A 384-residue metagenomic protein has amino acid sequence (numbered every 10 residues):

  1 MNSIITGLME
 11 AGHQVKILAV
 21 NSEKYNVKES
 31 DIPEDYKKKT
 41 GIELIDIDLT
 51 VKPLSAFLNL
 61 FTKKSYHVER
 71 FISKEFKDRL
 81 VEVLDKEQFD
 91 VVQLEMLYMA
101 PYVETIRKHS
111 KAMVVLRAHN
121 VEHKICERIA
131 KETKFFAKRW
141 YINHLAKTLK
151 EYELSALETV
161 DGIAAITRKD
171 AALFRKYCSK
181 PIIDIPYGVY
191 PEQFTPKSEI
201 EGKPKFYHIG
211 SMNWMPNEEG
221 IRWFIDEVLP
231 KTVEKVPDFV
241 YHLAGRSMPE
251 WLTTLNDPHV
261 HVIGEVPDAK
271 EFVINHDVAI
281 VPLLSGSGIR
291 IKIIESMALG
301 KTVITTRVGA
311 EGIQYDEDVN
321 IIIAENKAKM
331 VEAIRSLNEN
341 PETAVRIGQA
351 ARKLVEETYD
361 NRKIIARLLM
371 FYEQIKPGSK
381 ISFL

Functional and structural regions predicted by a protein language model:
M1-E43, D85-E87: N-terminal subdomain of nucleotide-sugar transferases
P53-R70, V114-E151, S211: Acceptor-binding helix/loop patch of EC 2.4 sugar-transfer enzymes, predominantly nucleotide-sugar-dependent
M113, H123, N143-P196: Donor nucleotide-sugar binding/catalytic pocket of nucleotide-sugar-dependent glycosyltransferases
D161, E271-G288, L299-T302: Acidic donor-binding loop of glycosyltransferase active sites
K176, D184-N275: Conserved catalytic-core segment of nucleotide-activated headgroup transferases in glycan assembly
K292-E295, T302-T306: Short hydrophobic beta-strand element within catalytic cores of glycosyltransferases and related nucleotide-activated
I321-A328, S336-P341: Conserved acidic donor-binding segment of nucleotide-sugar-dependent glycosyltransferases
T343-T358, I364-M370: A short, well-ordered alpha-helix in the C-terminal region of glycosyltransferases
